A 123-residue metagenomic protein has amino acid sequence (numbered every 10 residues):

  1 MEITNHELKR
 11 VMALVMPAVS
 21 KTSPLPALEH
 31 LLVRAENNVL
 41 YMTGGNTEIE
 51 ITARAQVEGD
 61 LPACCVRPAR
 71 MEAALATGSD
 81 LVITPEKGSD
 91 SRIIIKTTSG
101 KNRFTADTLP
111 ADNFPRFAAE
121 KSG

Functional and structural regions predicted by a protein language model:
M1-G123: Structural preference for solvent-exposed beta-strand-turn elements and adjacent flexible terminal/loop segments within
